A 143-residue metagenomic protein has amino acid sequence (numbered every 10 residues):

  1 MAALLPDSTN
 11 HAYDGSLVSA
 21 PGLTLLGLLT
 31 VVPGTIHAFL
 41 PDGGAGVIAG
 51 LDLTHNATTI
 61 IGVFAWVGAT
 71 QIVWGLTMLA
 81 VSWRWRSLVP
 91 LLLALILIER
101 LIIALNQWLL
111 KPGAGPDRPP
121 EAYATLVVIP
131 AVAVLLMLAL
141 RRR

Functional and structural regions predicted by a protein language model:
M1-V32: Cytosolic juxtamembrane helix and N-cap/initiation of the first transmembrane helix
L28, N56-L79: Core segments of alpha-helical transmembrane spans in multipass integral membrane proteins
L28-A57, I61-G62: Hydrophobic transmembrane helix segments
I48-L51, A114-L126: Non-cytosolic membrane-interface motifs at loop->transmembrane helix junctions
G75-L91: Juxtamembrane helix-break-helix junctions at the cytosolic face of small multi-pass alpha-helical membrane proteins
L91-W108: Hydrophobic alpha-helical membrane segments
I129-R143: Membrane-water interface at the C-terminal end of transmembrane alpha helices
